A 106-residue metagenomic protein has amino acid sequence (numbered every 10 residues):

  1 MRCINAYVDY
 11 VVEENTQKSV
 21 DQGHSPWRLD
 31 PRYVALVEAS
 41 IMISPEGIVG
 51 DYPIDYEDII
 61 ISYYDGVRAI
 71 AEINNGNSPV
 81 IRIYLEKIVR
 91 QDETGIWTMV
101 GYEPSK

Functional and structural regions predicted by a protein language model:
M1-K18: Compositionally biased P/S/T/G-rich terminal and signal peptide-adjacent segments that lie outside catalytic cores
R2-N5, Q22, D92, W97: Alpha-helical structural elements
E14-R68: Mature extracytoplasmic domains of secretory-pathway proteins
V49-M99: Exposed beta-strand-loop-beta-strand "reactive/processing" segments of non-cytosolic proteins
V100-K106: Short, solvent-exposed aromatic-acidic interface loops
